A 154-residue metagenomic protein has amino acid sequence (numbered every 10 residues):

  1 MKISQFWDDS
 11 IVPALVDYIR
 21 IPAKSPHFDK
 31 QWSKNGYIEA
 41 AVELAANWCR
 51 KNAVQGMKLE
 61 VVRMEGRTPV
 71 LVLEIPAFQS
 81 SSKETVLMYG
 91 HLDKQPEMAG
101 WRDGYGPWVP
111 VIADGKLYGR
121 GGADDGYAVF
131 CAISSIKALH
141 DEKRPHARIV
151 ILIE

Functional and structural regions predicted by a protein language model:
M1-R120, L139-I149: Acidic/His- and Gly-rich active-site-bordering loop/insert found across diverse amide/peptide-bond hydrolases
A123-E154: Acidic/histidine-rich catalytic neighborhood of metal-dependent amide-processing enzymes
